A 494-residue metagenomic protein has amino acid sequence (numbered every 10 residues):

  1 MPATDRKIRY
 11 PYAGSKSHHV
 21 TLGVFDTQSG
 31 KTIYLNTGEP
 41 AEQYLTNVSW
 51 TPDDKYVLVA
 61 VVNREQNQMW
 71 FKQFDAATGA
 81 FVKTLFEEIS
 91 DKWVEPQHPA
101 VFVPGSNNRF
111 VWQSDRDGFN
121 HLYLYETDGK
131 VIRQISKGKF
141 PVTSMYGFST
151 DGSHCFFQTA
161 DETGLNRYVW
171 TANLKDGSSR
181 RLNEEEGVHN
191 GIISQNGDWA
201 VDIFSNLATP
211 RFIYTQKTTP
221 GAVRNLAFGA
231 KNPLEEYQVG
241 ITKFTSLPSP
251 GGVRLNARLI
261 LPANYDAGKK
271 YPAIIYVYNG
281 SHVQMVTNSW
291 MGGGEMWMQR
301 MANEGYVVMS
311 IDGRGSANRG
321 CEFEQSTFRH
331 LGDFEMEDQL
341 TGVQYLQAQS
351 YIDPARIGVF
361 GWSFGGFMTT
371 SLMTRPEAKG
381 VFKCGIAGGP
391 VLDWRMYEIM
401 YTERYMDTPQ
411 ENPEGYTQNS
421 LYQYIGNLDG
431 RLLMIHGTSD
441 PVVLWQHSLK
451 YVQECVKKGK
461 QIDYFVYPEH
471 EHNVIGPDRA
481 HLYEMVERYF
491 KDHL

Functional and structural regions predicted by a protein language model:
M1-Y34, T219-N232, M285-E295: Predominantly five- to eight-bladed beta-propeller fold
K7-T21, N36-V62, Q68-A76, F81-Q113 (+6 more regions): Conserved beta-propeller blade repeats
K16, E65, R116, T163-G164 (+3 more regions): Short flexible coil/turn linkers enriched for glycine and charged/polar residues that connect secondary-structure
H19-T21, Q66-Q73, G118-Y123, G164-W170 (+1 more regions): Structural motif
D26-G30, A76-G79, E126-K130, N173-G177 (+1 more regions): Short loop/turn segments that connect beta-strands within beta-propeller blades
I33, V82-K83, I132-R133, R180 (+1 more regions): A structural motif specific to WD40 beta-propellers
N36, L85-F86, S136, D312 (+1 more regions): Residue-level recognition of beta-strand->loop/alpha-helix junctions
D54, A60, V188-L494: Serine-hydrolase catalytic core recognition
